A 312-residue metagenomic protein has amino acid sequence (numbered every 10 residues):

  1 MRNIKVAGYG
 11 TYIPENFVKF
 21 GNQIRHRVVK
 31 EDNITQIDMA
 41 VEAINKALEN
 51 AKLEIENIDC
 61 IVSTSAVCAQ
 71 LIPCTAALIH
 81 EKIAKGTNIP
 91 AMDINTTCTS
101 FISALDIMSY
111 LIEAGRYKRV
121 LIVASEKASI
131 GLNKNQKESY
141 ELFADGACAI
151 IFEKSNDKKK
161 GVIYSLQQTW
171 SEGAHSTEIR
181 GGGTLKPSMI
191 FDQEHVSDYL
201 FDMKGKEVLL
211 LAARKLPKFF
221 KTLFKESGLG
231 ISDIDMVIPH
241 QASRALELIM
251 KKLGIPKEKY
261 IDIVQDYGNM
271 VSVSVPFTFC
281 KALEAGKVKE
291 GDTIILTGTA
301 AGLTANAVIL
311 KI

Functional and structural regions predicted by a protein language model:
M1-I34, Q136-L210, K218, I312: Condensing-enzyme catalytic core mediating Claisen C-C bond formation in acyl metabolism
V6-G8, A47, I61, A104 (+5 more regions): Buried hydrophobic positions in well-ordered alpha/beta secondary-structure cores of metabolic enzymes
P14-F20, D38, V67-L78, A242-A245: A structural motif shared across PLP-dependent enzymes of the aminotransferase-like
R27-T35, S65-V120, K251-F279: Conserved catalytic cysteine-centered active-site region of acyl-thioester-dependent Claisen-condensing enzymes
A43-D59, K218-D235, A282, G286-K287: Phosphate/pyrophosphate-binding loops at sites that engage ATP/ADP/AMP, CoA/4′-phosphopantetheine, polyphosphate
T64-A69, T96-T99, A124-S129, Q168-W170 (+1 more regions): Acidic, glycine-rich active-site loops and adjacent beta-strand->loop/helix elements that engage anionic groups
E113-A147: Flexible, glycine-rich active-site loops centered on histidine and acidic residues that chelate a metal or position
F277-T297, L303, A307-I312: Catalytic phosphate/nucleotide-handling subdomain of diverse soluble enzymes
